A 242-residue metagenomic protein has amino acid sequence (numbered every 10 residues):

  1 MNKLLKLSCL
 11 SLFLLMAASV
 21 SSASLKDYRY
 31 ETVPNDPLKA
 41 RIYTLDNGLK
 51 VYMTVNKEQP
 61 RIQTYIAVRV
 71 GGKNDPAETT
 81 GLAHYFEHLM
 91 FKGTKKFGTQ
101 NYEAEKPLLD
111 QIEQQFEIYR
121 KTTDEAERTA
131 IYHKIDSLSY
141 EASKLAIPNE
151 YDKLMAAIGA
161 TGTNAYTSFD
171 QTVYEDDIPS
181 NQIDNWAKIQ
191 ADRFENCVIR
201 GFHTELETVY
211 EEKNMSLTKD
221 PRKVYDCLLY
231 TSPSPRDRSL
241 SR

Functional and structural regions predicted by a protein language model:
M1-C9: Bacterial N-terminal signal peptides that target proteins for export
S8-A17: Bacterial N-terminal signal peptides
S22-A23: Boundary at the C-terminal end of the N-terminal hydrophobic targeting segment
V33-Y65: Mature N-terminal segment immediately following signal peptide/propeptide cleavage in secreted/periplasmic
E58, V68-R222: Active-site-adjacent, His/Asp/Glu-enriched structural segments that form or flank metal-binding and acid/base networks
D226-L228: Core domains of carbohydrate- and sulfate-ester-processing enzymes
Y230-D237: Conserved small/polar residues in nucleotide/adenosyl-binding loops
S241-R242: Hydrophobic alpha-helical segments, chiefly the membrane-spanning helices and signal/signal-anchor peptides
